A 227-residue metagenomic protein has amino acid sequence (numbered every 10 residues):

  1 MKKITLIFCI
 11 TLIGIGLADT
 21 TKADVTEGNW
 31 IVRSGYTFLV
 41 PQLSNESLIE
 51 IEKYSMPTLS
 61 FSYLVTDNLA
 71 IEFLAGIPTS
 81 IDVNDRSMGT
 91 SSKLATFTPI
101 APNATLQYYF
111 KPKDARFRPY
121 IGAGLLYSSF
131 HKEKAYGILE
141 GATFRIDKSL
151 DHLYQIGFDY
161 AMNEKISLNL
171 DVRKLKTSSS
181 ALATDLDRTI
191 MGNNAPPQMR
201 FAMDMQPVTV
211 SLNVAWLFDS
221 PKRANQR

Functional and structural regions predicted by a protein language model:
D19-S62, K132, T209-R227: Short glycine/proline- and aromatic-enriched beta-strand/turn motifs that initiate or cap beta-hairpins
G28, K53-P57, T96-P102, F117 (+3 more regions): Residues that define the transmembrane beta-barrel architecture of outer-membrane proteins
W30-T37, L74-G76, G122-L126, D171-R173: Transmembrane beta-strands of outer-membrane beta-barrel proteins
L43-I49, V83-T90, H131-E140, A181-R188: Outer-membrane beta-barrel translocator domains and adjoining extracellular loop/strand segments of Gram-negative
N45-E50, S91-A95, F110, T143-R145 (+1 more regions): Outer-membrane beta-barrel domain signature
Y63-G137, M205-F218: Gram-negative (and chloroplast) outer-membrane scaffold detector with strong preference for beta-barrel transmembrane
S80-N84, T96, N163-R227: Predominantly the C-terminal beta-signal and adjacent terminal strand-loop region of outer-membrane beta-barrel
